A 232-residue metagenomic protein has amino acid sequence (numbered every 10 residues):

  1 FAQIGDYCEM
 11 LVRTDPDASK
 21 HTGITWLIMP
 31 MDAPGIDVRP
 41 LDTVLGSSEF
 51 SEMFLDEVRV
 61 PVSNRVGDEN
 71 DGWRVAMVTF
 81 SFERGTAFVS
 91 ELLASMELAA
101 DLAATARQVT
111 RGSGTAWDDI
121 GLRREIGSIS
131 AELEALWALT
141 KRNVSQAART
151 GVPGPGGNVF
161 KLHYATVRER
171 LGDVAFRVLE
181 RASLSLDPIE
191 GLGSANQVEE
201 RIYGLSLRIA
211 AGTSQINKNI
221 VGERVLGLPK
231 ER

Functional and structural regions predicted by a protein language model:
F1-R39: A short core secondary-structure module
Q3-D6, G23, D32, S47-F54 (+4 more regions): A generic structural signal for well-ordered coil/turn residues at beta-strand boundaries that shape enzyme active-site
Y7-E9, W26, F50-F54, W73-V75 (+4 more regions): Tryptophan-centric aromatic hotspots in well-structured domains and transmembrane helices
I36-L136, L207: Glycine-rich beta->alpha junctions and the first turn(s) of the following alpha-helix
W73-F88, L179-R232: Glycine-rich phosphate/cofactor-binding loops in nucleotide/flavin-utilizing enzymes
R111-W117, E134-E190: C-terminal helix-coil-helix/basic helical segment that borders enzyme active sites and/or dimer interfaces and provides
I120-I129, P153-H163, V198, Y203-L205: Alpha-helical scaffold segments that form or flank carboxylate-/histidine-based iron centers
